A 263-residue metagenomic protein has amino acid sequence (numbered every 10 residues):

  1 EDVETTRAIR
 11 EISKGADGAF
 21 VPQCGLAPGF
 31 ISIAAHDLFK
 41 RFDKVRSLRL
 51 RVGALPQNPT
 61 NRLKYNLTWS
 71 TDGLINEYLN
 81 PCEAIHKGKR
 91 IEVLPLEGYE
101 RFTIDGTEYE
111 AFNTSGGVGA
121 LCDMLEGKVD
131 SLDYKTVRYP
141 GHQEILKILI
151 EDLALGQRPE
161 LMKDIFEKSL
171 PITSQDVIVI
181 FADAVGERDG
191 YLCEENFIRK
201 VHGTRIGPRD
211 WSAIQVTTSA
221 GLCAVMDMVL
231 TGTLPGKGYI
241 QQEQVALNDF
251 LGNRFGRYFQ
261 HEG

Functional and structural regions predicted by a protein language model:
E1-F20: Rossmann-fold NAD(P)-binding glycine/threonine-rich loop
D2-T6, A27-F30, L55-N58: Short gly/pro/ser/thr-enriched loop/turn and capping motifs at secondary-structure boundaries
R7-I12, I33-R41: Active-site Tyr-X1-5-Lys
F20-P22, L50: General beta-strand structural signal in soluble alpha/beta enzymes
C24-A34, F39, G221, V225: Short alpha-helices
R41-G263: C-terminal catalytic/substrate-binding lobe primarily of soluble NAD(P)-dependent oxidoreductases
